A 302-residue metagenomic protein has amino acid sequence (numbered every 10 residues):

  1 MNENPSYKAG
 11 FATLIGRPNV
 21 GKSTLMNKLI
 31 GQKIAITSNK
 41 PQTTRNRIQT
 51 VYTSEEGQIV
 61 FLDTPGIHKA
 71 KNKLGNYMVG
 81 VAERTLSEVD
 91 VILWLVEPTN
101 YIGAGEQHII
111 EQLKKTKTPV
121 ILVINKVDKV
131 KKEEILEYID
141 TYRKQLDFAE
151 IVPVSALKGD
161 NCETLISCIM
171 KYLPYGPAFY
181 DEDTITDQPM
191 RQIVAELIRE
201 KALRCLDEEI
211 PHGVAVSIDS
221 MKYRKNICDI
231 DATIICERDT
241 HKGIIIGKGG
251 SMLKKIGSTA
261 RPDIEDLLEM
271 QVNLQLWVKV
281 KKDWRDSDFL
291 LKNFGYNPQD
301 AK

Functional and structural regions predicted by a protein language model:
M1-S87: Conserved G1/Walker A P-loop phosphate-binding module
G21, N161, M252: Conserved glycine(s) of the Walker
Q32, V51, E55, A70 (+11 more regions): Conserved, well-folded catalytic cores of nucleic-acid-processing and energy-transducing macromolecular machines
T44, H68-K69, Y101-I102, V130-K131 (+1 more regions): Catalytic P-loop NTPase motifs of RecA-like helicase/translocase cores
T53-Q58, G80-I151, K222-I227: Conserved C-terminal guanine-recognition region of P-loop GTPase G domains, centered on the G4
D63, N125, S155: Active-site glycine-centered loops adjacent to acidic/histidine catalytic or metal-binding residues that shape
T118-P119, D128-T186: Canonical P-loop GTPase G-domain recognition
M190-K302: P-loop NTP-binding site
